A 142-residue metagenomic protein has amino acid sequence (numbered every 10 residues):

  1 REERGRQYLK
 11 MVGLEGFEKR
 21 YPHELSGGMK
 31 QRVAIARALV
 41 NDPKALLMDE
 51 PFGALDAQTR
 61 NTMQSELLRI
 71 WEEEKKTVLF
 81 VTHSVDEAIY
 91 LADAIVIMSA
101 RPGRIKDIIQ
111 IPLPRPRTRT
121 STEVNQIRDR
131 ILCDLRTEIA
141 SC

Functional and structural regions predicted by a protein language model:
E2-F17, R69: Conserved ABC ATPase "signature" region
R20-H23, N41: Conserved signature/switch motifs of ABC ATPase nucleotide-binding domains
I35: Hydrophobic anchor residue at the start of the ABC signature
L46-D49: Catalytic Walker B motif of ABC-type/P-loop ATPase nucleotide-binding domains
R60-E74: Helical segment within the ABC ATPase nucleotide-binding domain
K76-V81: Conserved H-loop
Y90-I97: Conserved catalytic segment of ABC-fold P-loop ATPases
A100-R130: Conserved beta-strand-loop-alpha-helix hinge in the C-terminal portion of ABC ATPase nucleotide-binding domains
